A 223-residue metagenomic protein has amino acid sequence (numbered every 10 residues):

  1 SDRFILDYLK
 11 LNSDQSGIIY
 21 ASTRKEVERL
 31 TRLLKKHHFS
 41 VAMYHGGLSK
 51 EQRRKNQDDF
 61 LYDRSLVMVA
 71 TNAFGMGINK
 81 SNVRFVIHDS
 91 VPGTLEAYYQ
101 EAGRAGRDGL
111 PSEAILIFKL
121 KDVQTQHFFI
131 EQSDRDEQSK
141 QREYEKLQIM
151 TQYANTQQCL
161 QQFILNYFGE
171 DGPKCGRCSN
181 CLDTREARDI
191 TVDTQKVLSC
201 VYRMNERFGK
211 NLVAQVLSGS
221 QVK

Functional and structural regions predicted by a protein language model:
S1-E137, R142-E145, E170-P173: Helicase motor core with emphasis on the C-terminal RecA-like subdomain
K35, A42, S65, D108-K223: Non-catalytic terminal extensions of ATP-dependent helicases
